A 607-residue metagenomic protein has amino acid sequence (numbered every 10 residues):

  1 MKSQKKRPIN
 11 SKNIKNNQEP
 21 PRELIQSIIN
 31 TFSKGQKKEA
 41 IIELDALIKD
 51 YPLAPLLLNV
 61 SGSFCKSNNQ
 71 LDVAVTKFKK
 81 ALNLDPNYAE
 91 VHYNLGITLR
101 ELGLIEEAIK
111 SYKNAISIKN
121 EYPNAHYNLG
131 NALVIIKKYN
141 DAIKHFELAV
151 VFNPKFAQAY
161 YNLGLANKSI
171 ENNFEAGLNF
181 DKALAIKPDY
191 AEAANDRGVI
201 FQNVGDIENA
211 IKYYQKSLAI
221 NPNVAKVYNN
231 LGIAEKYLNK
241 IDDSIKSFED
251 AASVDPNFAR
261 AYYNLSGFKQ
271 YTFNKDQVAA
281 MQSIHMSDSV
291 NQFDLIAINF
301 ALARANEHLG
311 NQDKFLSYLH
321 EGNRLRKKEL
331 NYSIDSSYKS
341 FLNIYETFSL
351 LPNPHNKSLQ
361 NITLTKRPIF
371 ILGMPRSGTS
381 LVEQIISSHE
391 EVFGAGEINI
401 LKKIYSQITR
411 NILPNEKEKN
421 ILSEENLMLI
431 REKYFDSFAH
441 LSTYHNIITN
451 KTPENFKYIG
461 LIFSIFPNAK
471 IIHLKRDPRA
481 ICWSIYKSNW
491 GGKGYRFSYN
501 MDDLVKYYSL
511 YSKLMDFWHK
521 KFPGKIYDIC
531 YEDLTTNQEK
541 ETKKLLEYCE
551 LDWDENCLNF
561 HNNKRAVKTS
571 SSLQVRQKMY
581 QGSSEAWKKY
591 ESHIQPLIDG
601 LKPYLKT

Functional and structural regions predicted by a protein language model:
I29, N59-K66, E90-E101, N124-I135 (+5 more regions): Conserved alpha-helical positions within TPR/SEL1-like repeat arrays
D50, L84, I118, F152 (+5 more regions): Structural marker of alpha-solenoid helical repeat scaffolds
S266, V278-S289, N299-P368, N415-N446 (+2 more regions): PAPS-dependent sulfotransferases, especially Golgi type II membrane carbohydrate sulfotransferases
N361-S464, L474: Phosphate-binding active sites in nucleotide-utilizing proteins
